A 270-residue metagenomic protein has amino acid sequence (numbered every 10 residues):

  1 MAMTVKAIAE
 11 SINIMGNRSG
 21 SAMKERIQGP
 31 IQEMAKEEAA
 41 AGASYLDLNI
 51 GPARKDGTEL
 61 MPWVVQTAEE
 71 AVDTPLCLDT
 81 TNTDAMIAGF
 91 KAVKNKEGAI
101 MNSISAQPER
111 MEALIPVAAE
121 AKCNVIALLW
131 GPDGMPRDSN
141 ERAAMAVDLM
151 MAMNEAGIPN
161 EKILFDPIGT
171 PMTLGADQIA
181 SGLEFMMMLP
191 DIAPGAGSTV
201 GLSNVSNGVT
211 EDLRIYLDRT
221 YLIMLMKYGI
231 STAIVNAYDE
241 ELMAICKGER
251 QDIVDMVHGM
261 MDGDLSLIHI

Functional and structural regions predicted by a protein language model:
I8-E33, G57, N102-S105, G134-S139 (+1 more regions): Active-site mouth loops of central-metabolism enzymes
I12-A22, A39-N49, E69, I126-G134: Gly-rich Lys/Arg/Thr-decorated short loops/hinges at beta-loop-alpha junctions or inter-strand turns that position
A39-T74, G169-I179: Glycine-rich, proline-tolerant flexible connector loops at the mouths of alpha/beta enzymes
D47-P52, T74-N82, A99-P108, L129: Catalytic beta/alpha-barrel core
K55-W63, T80-A88, A106-A119, G134-A144 (+1 more regions): Active-site-adjacent beta->alpha loops and helix N-cap segments on the catalytic face of soluble alpha/beta enzymes
G57-T80, D84-K96, L183-G195: Alpha-helix-loop-beta-strand connector modules within alpha/beta enzyme cores
A113, E120-M260: Catalytic alpha/beta core domains of metabolic enzymes, predominantly
I268-I270: Conserved small/polar residues in nucleotide/adenosyl-binding loops
